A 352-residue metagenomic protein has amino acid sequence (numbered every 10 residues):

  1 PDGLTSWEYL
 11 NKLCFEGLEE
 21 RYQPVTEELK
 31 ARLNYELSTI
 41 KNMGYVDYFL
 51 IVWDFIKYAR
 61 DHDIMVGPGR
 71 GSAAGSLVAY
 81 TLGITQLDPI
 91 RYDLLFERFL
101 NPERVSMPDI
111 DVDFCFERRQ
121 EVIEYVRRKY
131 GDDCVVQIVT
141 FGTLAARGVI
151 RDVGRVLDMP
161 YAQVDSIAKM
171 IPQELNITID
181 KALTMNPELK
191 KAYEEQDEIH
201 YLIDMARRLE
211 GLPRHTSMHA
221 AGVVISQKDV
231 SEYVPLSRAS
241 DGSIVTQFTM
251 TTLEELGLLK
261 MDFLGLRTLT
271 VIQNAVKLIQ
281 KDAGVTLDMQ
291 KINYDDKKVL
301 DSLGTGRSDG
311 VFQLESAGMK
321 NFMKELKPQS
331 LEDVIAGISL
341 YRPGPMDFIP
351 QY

Functional and structural regions predicted by a protein language model:
P1-Y352: Alpha-helical scaffold/interaction cores of sigma-54-like transcription cofactors and many family A DNA polymerases
